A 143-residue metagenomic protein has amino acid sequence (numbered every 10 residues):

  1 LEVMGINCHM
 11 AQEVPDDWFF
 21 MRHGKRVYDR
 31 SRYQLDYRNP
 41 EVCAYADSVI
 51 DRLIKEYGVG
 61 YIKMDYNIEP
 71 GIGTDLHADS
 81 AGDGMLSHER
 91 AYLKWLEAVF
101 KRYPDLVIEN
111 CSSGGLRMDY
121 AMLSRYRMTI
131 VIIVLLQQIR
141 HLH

Functional and structural regions predicted by a protein language model:
L1: Carboxylate/His-rich catalytic cores and anion/metal-binding grooves
M4-N7: P-loop NTPase nucleotide-binding module
Q12-H143: Active-site neighborhood of glycoside hydrolase catalytic domains
